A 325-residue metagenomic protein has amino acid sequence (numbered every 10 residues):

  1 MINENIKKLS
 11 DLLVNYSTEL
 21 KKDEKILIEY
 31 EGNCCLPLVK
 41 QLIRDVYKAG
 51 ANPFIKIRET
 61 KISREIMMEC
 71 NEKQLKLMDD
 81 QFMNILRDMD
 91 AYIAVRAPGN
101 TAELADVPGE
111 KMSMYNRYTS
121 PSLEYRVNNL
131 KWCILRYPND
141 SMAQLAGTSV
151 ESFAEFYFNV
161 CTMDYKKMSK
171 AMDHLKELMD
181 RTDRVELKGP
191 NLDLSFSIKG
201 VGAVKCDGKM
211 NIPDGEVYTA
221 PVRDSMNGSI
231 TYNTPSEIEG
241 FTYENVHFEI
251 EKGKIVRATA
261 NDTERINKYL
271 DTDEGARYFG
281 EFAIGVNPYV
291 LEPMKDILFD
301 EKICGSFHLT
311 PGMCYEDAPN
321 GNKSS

Functional and structural regions predicted by a protein language model:
M1-G228: Active-site bordering "gate/hinge" segments that shape substrate access to catalytic or cofactor-binding pockets
D11, M179-D180, R223, E239-T242 (+2 more regions): Short solvent-exposed loop/turn micro-motifs enriched in small/polar/acidic residues
L27, Y92-A94, E186, S195 (+5 more regions): Structured core elements
N33, P98-N100, N139, V201 (+5 more regions): Short, glycine-/Ser/Thr-/acidic-enriched flexible segments
N128, M226, T242-E244, Y278 (+1 more regions): A generic structural signal for well-ordered coil/turn residues at beta-strand boundaries that shape enzyme active-site
D214-A258: Oxyanion-binding "anion nests"
R257-K323: Dual-mode signal for accessory low-complexity, basic/Gly-rich regions
